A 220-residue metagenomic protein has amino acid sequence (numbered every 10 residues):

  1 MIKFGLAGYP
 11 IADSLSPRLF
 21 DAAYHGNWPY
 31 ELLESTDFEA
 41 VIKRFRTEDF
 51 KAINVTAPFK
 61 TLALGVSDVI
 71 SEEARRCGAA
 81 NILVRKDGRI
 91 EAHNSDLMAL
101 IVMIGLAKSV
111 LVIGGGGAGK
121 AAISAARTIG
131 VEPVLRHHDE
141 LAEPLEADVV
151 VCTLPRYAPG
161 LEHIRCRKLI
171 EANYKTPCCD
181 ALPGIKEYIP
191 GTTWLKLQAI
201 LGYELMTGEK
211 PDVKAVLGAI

Functional and structural regions predicted by a protein language model:
I2-V102: Phosphate/diphosphate ligand-binding glycine-rich loop within oxidoreductases
G8, N94-A99, I104-I129: Glycine-rich adenosine-cofactor-binding loop
A52, S109, V149-V151, K168: Structural motif
V55-L62, A118, L154-A158, Y174-P177: Short glycine-rich anion-binding loops that position phosphate/pyrophosphate groups of nucleotides and phosphorylated
R76, I82, H163-L195: ADP-ribose/adenylate-binding Rossmann-like module
V102, E187-I220: Active-site capping/gating segments
I113, R127-P144: NAD(P)-binding Rossmann-fold cofactor-contacting core
E143-H163, I170, Y174: Rossmann-like NAD(P)-binding element
